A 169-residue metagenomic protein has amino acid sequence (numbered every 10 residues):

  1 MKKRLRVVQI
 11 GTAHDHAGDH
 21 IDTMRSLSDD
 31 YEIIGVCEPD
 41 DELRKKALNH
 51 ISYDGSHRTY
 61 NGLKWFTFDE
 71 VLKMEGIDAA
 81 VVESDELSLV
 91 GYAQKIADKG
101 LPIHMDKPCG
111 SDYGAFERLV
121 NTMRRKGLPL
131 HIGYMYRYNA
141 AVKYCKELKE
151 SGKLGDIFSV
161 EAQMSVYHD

Functional and structural regions predicted by a protein language model:
M1-H57: N-terminal Rossmann-like dinucleotide-binding module
K3-L5, L128, G155-F158: Nucleotide donor/acceptor-binding cores
A13, Y136-D169: Predominantly a Rossmann-like dinucleotide-binding segment in NAD(P)-dependent oxidoreductases
D19, T23, K46, E70 (+4 more regions): Alpha-helical elements of Rossmann-like donor-binding domains used by nucleotide-donor carbohydrate transfer enzymes
I33, G62-K73: Short acidic low-complexity segments
G35, D78-A79, S159: Short, Asp-centered acidic motifs that coordinate Mg2+ and/or phosphate in catalytic or ligand-binding sites
D54-L63, M123-P129: A short helix-to-beta-strand connector/capping loop
M74, A79, D85-R137, G152: Beta-strand-loop-alpha-helix segment that lines the small-molecule cofactor/substrate pocket of alpha/beta enzymes
